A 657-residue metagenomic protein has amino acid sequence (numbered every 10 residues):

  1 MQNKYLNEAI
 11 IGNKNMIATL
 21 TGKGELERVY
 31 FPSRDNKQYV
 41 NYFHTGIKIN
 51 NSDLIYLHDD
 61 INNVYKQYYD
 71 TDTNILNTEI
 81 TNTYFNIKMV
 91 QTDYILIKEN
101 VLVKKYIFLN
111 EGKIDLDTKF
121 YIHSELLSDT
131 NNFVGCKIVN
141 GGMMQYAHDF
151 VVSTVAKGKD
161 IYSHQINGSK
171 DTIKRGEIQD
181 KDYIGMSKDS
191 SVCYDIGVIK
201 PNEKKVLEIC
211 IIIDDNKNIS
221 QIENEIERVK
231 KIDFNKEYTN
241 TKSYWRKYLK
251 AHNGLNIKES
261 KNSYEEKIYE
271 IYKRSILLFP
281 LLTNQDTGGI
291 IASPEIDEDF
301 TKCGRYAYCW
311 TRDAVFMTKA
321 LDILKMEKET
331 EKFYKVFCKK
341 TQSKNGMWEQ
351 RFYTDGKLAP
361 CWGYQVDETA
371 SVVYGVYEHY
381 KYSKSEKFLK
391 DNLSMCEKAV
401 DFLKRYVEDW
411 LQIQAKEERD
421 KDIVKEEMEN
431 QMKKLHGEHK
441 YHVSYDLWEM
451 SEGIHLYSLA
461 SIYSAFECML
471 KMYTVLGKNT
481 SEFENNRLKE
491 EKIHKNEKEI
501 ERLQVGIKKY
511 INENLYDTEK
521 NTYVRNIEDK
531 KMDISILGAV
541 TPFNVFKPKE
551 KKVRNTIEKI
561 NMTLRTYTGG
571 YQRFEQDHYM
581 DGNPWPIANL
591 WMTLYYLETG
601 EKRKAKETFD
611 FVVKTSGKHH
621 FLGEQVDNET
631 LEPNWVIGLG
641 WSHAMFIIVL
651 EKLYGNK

Functional and structural regions predicted by a protein language model:
M1-H44, Y306, M317, F352-Y353 (+3 more regions): C-terminal capping/lid segments that line or modulate ligand- or cofactor-binding pockets
M1-K267, I323-L324: Terminal accessory carbohydrate-recognition/targeting modules of carbohydrate-active enzymes
L109-N110, P201, Y306-Q414, R419-E429 (+4 more regions): Aromatic-rich carbohydrate-recognition surfaces in CAZymes
D160-Q165, D420-V424, H455-S461, F483 (+1 more regions): Extended ligand-binding clefts on enzyme/binding-domain cores
D182-D189, C193, T239-V373, Y377 (+2 more regions): Substrate-binding groove/exosite segments of carbohydrate-active enzymes
N253-E266, L277-L281, V315-E327, S371-K387 (+4 more regions): Well-ordered alpha-helical scaffold segments within catalytic/enzyme domains
I276-D286, K325-W348, N392-Q414, K425-K440 (+3 more regions): Long, well-ordered core segments of solenoidal/helical folds
I296-C303, W348-Y364, Q414-I454, N514-T522 (+1 more regions): Acidic/His metal-coordination segments adjacent to aromatic residues that form catalytic metal sites in metalloenzymes
